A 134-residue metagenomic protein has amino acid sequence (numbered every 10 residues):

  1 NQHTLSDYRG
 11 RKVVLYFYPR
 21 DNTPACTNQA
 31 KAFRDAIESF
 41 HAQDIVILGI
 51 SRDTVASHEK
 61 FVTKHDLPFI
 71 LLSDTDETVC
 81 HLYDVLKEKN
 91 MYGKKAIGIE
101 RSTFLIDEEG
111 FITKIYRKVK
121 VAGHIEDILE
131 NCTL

Functional and structural regions predicted by a protein language model:
N1-L134: Chalcogenol-based redox active-site neighborhoods
